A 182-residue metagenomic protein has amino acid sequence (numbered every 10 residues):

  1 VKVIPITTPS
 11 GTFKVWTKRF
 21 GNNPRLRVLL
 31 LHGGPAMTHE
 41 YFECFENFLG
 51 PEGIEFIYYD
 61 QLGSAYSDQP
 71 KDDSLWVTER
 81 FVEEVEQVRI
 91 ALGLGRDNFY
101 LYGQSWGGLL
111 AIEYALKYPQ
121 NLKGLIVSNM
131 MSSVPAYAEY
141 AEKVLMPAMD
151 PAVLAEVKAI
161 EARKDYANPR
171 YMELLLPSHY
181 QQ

Functional and structural regions predicted by a protein language model:
V1-V3: An N-terminal hydrophobic leader/cap segment in hydrolases
T7-Q69, S74, R89: Conserved HGGG/HGGXW glycine-rich cap/lid loop of the alpha/beta-hydrolase fold
N23, E52, E83, L94-D97 (+1 more regions): Structured loop/turn residues at beta-strand edges in well-structured enzyme cores
Y58-W106: Active-site loop/oxyanion-hole signature of alpha/beta-hydrolase fold enzymes
A65-D73, K143, I160, Y171: Serine-hydrolase catalytic machinery in alpha/beta-hydrolase-like enzymes
R96-A141: Conserved hydrolase catalytic core segment
L125-Y166: Flexible "cap/lid" loop of the alpha/beta hydrolase fold
E161-Q182: Conserved alpha/beta-hydrolase catalytic His-Asp/Glu region
